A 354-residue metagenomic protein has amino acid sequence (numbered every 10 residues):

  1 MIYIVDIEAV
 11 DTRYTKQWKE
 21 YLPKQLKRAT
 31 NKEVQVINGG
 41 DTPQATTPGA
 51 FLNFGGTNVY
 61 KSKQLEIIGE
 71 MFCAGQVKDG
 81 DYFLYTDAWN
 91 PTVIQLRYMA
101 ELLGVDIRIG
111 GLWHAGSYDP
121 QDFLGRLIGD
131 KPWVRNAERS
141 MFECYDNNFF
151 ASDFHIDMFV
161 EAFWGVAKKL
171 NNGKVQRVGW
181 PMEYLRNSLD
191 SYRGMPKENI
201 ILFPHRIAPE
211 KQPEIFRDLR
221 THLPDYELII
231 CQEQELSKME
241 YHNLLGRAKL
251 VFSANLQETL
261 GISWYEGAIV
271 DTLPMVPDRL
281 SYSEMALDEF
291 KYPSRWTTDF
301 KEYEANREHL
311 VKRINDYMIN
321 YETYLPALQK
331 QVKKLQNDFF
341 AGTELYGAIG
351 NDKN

Functional and structural regions predicted by a protein language model:
M1-Q95: N-terminal pre-catalytic "stem/leader" segment of glycosyltransferase-like enzymes
Y82-W89, A100-F123: Active-site proximal beta-strand in glycosyltransferases
L127-N148: Membrane-proximal helix-turn-helix segments that form the acceptor-binding/catalytic region of lipid-linked
E143-D190: Donor nucleotide-sugar binding/catalytic pocket of nucleotide-sugar-dependent glycosyltransferases
V178-T221: Conserved donor-binding/catalytic core segment of Leloir-type glycosyltransferases
N255-L256: Aromatic "clamp/platform" in nucleotide-sugar-dependent glycosyltransferases that forms part of the donor/acceptor
L273-V276, S283: Short hydrophobic beta-strand element within catalytic cores of glycosyltransferases and related nucleotide-activated
T297-N354: A charged, aromatic-enriched C-terminal amphipathic alpha-helix characteristic of glycosyltransferases across folds
